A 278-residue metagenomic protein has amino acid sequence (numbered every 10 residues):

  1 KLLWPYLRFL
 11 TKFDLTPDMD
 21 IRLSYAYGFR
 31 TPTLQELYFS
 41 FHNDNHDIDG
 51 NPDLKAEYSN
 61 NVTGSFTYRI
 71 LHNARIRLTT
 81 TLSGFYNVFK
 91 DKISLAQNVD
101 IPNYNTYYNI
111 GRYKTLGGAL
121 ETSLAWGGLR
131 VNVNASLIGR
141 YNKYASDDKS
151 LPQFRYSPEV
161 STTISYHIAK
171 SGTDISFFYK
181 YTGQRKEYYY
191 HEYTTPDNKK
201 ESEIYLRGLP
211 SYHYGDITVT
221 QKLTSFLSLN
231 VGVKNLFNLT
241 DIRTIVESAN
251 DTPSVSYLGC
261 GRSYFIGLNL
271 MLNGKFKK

Functional and structural regions predicted by a protein language model:
K1, P5, Q35-S40, D47 (+5 more regions): Outer-membrane beta-barrel translocator domains and adjoining extracellular loop/strand segments of Gram-negative
K1-Y6, L10-D20, S24-T81, Y86-V88 (+5 more regions): Outer-membrane beta-barrel signature, preferentially recognizing the C-terminal barrel domain of Gram-negative
P17-I21, H72-L78, G128-N132, K170-I175 (+2 more regions): Repeated loop/turn-to-beta-strand initiation elements of outer-membrane beta-barrel proteins
I21-R22, S59, F85, A135 (+6 more regions): Residue-level detection of beta-strand scaffold positions
F29-R30, K90, A169-K170, Y181-P196 (+1 more regions): C-terminal beta-signal and adjacent terminal beta-strands/loops of Gram-negative outer-membrane beta-barrel proteins
I76-K90, T106-E192, F237: Gram-negative outer-membrane beta-barrel transporters
K200-E201: Short Pro/Gly-enriched beta-strand edge/turn motifs at strand-loop
